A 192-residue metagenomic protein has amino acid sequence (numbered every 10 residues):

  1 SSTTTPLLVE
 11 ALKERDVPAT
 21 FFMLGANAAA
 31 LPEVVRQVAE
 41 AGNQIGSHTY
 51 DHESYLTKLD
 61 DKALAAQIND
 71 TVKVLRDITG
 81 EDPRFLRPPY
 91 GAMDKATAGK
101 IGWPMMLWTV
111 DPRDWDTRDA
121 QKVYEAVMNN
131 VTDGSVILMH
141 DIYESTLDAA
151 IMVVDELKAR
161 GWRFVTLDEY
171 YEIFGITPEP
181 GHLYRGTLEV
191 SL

Functional and structural regions predicted by a protein language model:
S1-D77, D82, E156, E172: Active-site beta->alpha N-cap acidic-glycine motif
T4, A11-D16, N27-A30, S145-L192: C-terminal domain-boundary segment and adjacent tail
P6-L7, E53-E81, Y90-D133, T146-A149: Alpha-helical scaffold elements lining the catalytic groove of polysaccharide deacetylases
A19-M23, Q44-T49, R84-R87, P104-T109 (+2 more regions): Structural recognition of the beta-strand scaffold that forms the well-ordered cores of secreted hydrolase catalytic
V127-S135, R185-L192: A polyampholytic, Gly/Pro-enriched intrinsically disordered region
I142: Active-site-adjacent mobile loop/cap segments within catalytic or ligand-binding domains
